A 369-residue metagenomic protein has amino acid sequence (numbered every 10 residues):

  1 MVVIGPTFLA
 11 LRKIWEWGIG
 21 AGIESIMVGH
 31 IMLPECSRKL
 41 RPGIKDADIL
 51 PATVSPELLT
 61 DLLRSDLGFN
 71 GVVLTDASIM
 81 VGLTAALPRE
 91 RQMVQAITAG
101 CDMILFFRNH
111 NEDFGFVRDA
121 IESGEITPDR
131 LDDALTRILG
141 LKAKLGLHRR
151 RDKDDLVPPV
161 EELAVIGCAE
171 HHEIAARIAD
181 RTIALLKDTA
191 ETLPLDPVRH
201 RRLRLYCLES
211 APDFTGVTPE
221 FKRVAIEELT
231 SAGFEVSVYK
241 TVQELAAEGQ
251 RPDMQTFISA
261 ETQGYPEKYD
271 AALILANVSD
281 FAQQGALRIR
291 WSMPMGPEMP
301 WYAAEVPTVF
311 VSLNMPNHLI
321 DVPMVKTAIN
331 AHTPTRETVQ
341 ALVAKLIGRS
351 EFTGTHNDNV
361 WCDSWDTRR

Functional and structural regions predicted by a protein language model:
M1-R130: Second-shell residues forming the walls of enzyme active-site clefts
S55-P56, S65, A85-R369: Preference for extracellular/luminal or secreted protein segments
